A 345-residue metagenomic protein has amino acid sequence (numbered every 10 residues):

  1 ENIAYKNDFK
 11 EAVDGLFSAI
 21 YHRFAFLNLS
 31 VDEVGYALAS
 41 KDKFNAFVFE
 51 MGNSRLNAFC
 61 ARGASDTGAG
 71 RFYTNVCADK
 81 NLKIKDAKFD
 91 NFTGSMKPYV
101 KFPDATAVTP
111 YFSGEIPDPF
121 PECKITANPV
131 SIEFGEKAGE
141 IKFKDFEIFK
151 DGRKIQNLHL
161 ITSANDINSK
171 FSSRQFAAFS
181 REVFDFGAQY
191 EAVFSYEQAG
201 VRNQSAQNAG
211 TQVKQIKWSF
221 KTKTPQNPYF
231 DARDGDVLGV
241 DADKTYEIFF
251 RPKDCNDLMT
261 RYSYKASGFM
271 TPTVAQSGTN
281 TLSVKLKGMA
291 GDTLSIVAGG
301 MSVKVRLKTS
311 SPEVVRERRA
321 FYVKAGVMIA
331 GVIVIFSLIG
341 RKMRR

Functional and structural regions predicted by a protein language model:
E1-A138, F143-G152, Q175, Y190-F194 (+1 more regions): Functional surface patches built around histidine and acidic residues
A19, E191, T309-S311, K324 (+1 more regions): Functionally constrained cores in energy, signaling, and assembly domains
V108-T309, E313-V314: Acidic, low-complexity Ser/Thr/Gly/Pro-rich repeat segments typical of extracellular/periplasmic and surface-exposed
A206-Q207, F220, F321-K324, R345: N-terminal low-structure segments adjacent to metalloprotease catalytic domains across cellular compartments
E313-I329: Juxtamembrane/start-of-transmembrane alpha-helix segments at the extracytoplasmic/lumenal side of membrane anchors
I333-R345: C-terminal membrane-anchoring or membrane-association module
